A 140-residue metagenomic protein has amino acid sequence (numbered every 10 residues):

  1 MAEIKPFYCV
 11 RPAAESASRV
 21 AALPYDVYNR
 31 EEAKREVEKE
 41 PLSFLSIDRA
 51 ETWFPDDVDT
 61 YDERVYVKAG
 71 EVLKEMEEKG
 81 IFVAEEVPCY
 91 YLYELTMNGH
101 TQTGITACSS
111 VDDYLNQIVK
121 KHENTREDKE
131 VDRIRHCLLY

Functional and structural regions predicted by a protein language model:
M1-L139: A cross-family signal for N-terminal binding/gating loops and helix N-caps that shape access to the active site
